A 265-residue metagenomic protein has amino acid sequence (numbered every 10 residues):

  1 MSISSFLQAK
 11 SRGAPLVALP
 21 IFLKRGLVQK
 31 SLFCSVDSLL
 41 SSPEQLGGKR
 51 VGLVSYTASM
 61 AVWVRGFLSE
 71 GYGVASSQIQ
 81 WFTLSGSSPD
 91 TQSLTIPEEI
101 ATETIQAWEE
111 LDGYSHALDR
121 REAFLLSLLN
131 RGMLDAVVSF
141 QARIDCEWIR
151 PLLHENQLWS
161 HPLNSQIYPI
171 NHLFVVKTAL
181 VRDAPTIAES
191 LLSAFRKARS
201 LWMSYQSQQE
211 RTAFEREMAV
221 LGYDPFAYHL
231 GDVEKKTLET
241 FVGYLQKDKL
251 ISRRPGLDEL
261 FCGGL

Functional and structural regions predicted by a protein language model:
M1-S77, W81-D90: Short, glycine-/small- and polar/acidic-enriched structural segments that line small-molecule recognition paths
S5, S42, F124-L125, F241: Residues within well-ordered alpha-helices
G48, P169-L173, P225: Short, solvent-exposed beta-strand edge segments and adjacent coil->beta transition regions
P89-S204: Pocket-lining segment of extracytoplasmic ligand-binding domains
N171, L250-L265: Conserved C-terminal helix/tail region of periplasmic/extracytoplasmic solute-binding proteins
V175, L180-D248: Secondary-structure end/capping motifs
